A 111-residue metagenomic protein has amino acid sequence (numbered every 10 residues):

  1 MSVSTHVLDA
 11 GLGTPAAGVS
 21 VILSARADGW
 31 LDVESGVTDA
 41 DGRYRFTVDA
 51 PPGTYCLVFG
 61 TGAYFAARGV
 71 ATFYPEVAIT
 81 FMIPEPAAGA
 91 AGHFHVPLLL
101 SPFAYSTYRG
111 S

Functional and structural regions predicted by a protein language model:
M1-A16, Y108-S111: Beta-strand-rich domain onsets/edges
S4, R43, E76-I79: Short structured motifs
T14-A16, L31, P52, G89: A cross-taxa feature marking solvent-exposed loop/turn segments within ectodomains of secreted and single-pass membrane
V19-L23: Hydrophobic beta-strand segments
S24-W30: Change "in extracellular beta-sheet-rich domains … of secreted and cell-surface proteins" to "in beta-sheet-rich domains
W30-R43: Short, acidic Ser/Thr/Gly-rich low-complexity loop/linker segments typical of extracellular and cell-surface proteins
R45-T54: Short Pro-Gly-centered beta-turn/loop motif in secreted/extracellular proteins
T54-S111: Feature of secretome-associated and extracellular-like proteins
